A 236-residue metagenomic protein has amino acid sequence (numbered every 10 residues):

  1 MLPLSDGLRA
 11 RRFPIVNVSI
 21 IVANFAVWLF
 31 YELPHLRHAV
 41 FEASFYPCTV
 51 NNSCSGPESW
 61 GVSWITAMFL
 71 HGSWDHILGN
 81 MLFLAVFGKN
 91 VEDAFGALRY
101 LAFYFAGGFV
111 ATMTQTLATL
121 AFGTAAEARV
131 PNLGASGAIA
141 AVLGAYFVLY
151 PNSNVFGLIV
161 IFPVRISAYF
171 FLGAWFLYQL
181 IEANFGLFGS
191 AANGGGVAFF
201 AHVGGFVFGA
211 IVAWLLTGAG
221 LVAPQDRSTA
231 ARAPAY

Functional and structural regions predicted by a protein language model:
M1-Y236: A detector for small-residue-rich transmembrane helices and their helix-helix packing motifs
